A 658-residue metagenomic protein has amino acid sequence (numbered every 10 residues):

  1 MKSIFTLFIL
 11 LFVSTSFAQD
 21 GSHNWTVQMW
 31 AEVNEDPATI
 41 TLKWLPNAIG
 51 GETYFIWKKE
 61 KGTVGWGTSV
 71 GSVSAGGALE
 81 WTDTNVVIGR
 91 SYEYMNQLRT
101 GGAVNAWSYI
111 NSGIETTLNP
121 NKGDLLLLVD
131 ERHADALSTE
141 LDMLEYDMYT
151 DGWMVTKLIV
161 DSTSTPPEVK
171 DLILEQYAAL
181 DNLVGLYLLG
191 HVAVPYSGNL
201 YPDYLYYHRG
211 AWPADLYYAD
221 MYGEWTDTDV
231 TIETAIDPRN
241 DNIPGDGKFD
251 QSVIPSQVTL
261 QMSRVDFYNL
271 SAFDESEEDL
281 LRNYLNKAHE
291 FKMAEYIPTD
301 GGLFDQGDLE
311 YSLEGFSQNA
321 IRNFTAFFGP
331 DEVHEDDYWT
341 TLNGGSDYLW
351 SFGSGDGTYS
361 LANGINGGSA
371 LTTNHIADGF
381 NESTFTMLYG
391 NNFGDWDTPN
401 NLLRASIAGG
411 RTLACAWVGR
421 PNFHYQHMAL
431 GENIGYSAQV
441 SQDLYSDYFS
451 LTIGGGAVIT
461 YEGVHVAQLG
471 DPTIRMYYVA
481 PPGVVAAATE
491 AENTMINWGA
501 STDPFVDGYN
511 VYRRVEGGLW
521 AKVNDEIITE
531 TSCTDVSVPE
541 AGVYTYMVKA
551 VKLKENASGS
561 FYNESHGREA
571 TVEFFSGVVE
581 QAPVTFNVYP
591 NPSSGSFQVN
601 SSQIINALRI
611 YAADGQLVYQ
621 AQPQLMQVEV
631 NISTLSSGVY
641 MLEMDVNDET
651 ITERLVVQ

Functional and structural regions predicted by a protein language model:
T6-L7, F12-S14, S138, Y512-R513 (+1 more regions): C-terminal outer-membrane/trafficking sorting elements
D20-M29, Y477-E490, E564-Y589, G595 (+2 more regions): Residue-level detector of functionally pivotal "anchor" positions at catalytic/ligand-binding pockets or at interdomain
P37-G51, E492-F505: Conserved aromatic anchor
N47-G62, S501-W520, I605-N606: Solvent-exposed loop/turn segments flanking beta-strands in beta-repeat/beta-sandwich domains
K58-G65, G101, Y512-L519, L553 (+1 more regions): Change "in extracellular beta-sheet-rich domains … of secreted and cell-surface proteins" to "in beta-sheet-rich domains
V70-G77, N524-T529, Q620-L625: Short beta-strand segments within Ig-like beta-sandwich modules, predominantly Fibronectin type-III
G71, T82-E93, Q97-G499, F505-N510 (+4 more regions): Cysteine-dependent hydrolase recognition
L79-W81, T531-C533, M626-V630: Short strand-edge motifs at loop-to-beta-strand transitions and within beta-strands of extracellular beta-rich domains
